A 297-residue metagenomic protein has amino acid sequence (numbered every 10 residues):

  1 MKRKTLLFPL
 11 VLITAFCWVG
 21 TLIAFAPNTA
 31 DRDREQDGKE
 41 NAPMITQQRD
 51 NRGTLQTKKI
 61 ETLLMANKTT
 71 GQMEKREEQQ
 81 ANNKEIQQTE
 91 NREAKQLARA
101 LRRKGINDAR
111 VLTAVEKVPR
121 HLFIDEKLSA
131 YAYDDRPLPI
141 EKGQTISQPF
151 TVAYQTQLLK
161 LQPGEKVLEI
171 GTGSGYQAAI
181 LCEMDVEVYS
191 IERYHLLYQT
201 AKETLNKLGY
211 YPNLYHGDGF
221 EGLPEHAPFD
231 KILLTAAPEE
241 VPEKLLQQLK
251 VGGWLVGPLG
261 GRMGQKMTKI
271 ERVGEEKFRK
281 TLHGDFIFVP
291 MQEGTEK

Functional and structural regions predicted by a protein language model:
M1-D31: Sec-dependent N-terminal signal peptides
K4-L10, G20, G53, T62 (+2 more regions): Intrinsic-disorder/low-complexity peptide segments enriched for small residues
L7-F8, F123, G219: Alpha-helical interaction segments
F8-L10, F16, G20, N41-A42 (+3 more regions): Low-complexity, intrinsically disordered short peptide segments enriched in small/polar/basic residues
F25-L168, I180, M184, L197-Q199 (+3 more regions): Class I SAM-dependent transferase core
K160-R279: Conserved nucleotide-cofactor-binding alpha/beta core module
